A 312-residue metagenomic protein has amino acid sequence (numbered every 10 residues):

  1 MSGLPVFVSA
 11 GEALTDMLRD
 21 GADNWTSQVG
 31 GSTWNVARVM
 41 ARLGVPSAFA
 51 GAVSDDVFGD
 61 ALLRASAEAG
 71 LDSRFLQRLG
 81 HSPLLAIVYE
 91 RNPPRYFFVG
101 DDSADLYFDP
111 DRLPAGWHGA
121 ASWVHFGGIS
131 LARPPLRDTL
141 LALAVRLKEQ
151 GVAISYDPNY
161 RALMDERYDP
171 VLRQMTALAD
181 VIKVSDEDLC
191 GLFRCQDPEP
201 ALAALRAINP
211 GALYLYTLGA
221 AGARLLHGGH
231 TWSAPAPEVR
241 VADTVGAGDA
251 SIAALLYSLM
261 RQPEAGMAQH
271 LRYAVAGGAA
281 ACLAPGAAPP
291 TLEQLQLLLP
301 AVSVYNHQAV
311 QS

Functional and structural regions predicted by a protein language model:
M1-A69, Q308-S312: Glycine-rich phosphate/adenosyl-contacting loop at the front of the ribokinase-like
M1-V6, P198-S312: Conserved phosphate-binding/catalytic region of the ribokinase-like
L4, A120-A121, A179, G211: Short, well-ordered alpha-helix to beta-strand connector turns
G11-A13, I129, P158-Y160, A250: Active-site metal-binding loops of divalent metal-dependent hydrolases
P46-F126, V152, L298-S312: Conserved N-terminal subdomain of the carbohydrate kinase-like
D101, I129, N159-R161, E187 (+2 more regions): Active-site beta-loop-alpha junctions enriched in small/polar residues
I129-R137, R161-E166: Active-site glycine- and acidic-residue-rich loops that bind and position anionic ligands or nucleotide-like cofactors
Q150, L163-T231: Conserved phosphate/ATP/ADP-binding segment of small-molecule kinases
